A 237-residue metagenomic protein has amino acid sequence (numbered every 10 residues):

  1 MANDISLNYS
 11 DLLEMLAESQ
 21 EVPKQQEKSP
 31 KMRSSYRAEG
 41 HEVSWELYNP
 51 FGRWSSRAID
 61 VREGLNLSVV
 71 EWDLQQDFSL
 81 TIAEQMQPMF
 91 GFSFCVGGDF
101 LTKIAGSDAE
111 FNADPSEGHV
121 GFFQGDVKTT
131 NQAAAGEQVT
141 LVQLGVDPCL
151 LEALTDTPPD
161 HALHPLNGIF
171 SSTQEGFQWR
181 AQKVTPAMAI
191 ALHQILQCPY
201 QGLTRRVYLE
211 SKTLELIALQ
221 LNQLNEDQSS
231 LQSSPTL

Functional and structural regions predicted by a protein language model:
M1-S44: Short Lys/Arg-enriched alpha/beta "domain-start" segment
D4-S10, Q20, F100-L237: Alpha-helical bundle regulatory/interaction domains
P30-T140: N-terminal functional module of multi-domain proteins
